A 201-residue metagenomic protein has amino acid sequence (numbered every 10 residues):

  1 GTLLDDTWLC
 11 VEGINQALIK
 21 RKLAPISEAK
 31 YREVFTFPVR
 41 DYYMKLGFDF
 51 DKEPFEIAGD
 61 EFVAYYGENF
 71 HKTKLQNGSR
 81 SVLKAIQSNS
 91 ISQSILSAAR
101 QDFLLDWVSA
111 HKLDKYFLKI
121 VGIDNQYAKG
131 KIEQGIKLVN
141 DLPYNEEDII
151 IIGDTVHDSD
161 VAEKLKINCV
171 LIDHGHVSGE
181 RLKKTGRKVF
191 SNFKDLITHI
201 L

Functional and structural regions predicted by a protein language model:
T2, S97-A99: Conserved phosphate-coupling serine/threonine residues in phosphotransfer and NTP-handling enzymes
L3-R80: N-terminal helical cap/lid subdomain that shapes the substrate entry/recognition surface in HAD-like hydrolases
A24, D49, D114-L118, N145 (+1 more regions): Conserved H-loop
K30, D114-K129: A short, structured active-site edge motif that brings together acidic residues
G67-I95, D102-L105, I132: Short, acidic loop-to-helix structural element flanking the phosphoryl-transfer center in phosphate-processing enzymes
H111-V121, R181-L201: Structural recognition of alpha->loop->beta junctions
K131-D160: Conserved Lys-Pro-Asp/Glu-containing loop-to-beta segment of HAD-superfamily phosphomonoesterases, centered on
I150-F190: Acidic, Mg2+-coordinating phosphoryl-transfer loop and its flanking beta/alpha structural elements, shared across
